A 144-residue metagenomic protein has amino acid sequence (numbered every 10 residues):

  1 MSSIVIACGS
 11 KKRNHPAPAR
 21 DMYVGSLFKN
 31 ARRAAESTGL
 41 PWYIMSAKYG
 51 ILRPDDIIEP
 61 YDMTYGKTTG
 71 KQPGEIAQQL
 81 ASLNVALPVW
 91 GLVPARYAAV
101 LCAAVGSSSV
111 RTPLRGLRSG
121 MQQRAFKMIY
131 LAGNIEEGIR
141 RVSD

Functional and structural regions predicted by a protein language model:
M1-D144: Peripheral peptide segments
